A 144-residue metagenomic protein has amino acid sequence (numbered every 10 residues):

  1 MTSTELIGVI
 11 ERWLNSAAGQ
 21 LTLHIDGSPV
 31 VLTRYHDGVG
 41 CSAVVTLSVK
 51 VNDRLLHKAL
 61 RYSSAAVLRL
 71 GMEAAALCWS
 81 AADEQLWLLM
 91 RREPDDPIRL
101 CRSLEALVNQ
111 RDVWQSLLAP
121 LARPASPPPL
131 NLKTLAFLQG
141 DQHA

Functional and structural regions predicted by a protein language model:
M1-E5, G40-S48, Y62-S64: Short low-complexity stretches enriched in small and charged residues
M1-R34, L70-A74, S80: Charge-rich, low-complexity N-terminal segments
V30-D53: Short, well-structured hydrophobic secondary-structure segments
C41, Q85-M90: Short, aliphatic-rich beta-strand segments
T46-Q85: Short, internal acidic amphipathic alpha-helical interface segments that mediate docking to partner proteins
L60-S63, R92-A125: Ampiphathic alpha-helical segments that act as solvent-exposed interaction surfaces
L118-A144: Short, highly charged C-terminal tails/helix-capping segments
